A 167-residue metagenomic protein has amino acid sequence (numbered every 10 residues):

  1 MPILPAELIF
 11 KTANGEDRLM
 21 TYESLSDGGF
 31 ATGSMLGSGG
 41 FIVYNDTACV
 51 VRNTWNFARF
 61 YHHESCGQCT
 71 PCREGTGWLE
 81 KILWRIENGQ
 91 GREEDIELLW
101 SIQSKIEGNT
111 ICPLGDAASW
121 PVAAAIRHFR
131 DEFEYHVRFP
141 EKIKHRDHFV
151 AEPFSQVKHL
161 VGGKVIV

Functional and structural regions predicted by a protein language model:
M1-V167: Redox cofactor-anchoring modules in respiratory/redox and cofactor-processing assemblies
